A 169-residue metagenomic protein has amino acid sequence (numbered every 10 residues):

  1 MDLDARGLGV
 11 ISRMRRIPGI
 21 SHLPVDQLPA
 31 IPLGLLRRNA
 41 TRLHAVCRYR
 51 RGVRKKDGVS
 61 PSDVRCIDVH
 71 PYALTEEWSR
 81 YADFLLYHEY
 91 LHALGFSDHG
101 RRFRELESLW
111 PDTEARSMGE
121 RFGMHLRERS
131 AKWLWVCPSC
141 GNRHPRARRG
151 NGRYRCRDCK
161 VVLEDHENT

Functional and structural regions predicted by a protein language model:
M1-F84, A93-T169: Active-site-proximal or metal-binding-adjacent scaffold patches in catalytic folds
E89: Walker B catalytic acidic pair
